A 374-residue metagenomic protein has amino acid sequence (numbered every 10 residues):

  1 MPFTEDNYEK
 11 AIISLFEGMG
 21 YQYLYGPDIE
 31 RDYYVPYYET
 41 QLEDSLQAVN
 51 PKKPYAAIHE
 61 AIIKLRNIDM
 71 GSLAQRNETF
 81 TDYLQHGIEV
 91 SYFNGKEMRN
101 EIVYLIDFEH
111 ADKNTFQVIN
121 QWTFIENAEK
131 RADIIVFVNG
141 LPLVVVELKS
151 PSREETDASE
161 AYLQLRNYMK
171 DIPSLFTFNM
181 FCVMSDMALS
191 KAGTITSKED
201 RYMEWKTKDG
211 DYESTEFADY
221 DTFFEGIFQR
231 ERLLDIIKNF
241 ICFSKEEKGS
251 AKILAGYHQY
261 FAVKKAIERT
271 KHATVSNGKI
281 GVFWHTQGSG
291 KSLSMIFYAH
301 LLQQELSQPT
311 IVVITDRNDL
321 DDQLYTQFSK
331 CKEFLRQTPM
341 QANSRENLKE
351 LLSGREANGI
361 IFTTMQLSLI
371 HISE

Functional and structural regions predicted by a protein language model:
P2-N7, A11-T310, D319-L335, E356-I360 (+1 more regions): ATP-dependent helicase/translocase motor core
V313: Conserved SAM-binding loop
N318, M340-N347, M365-L367: Conserved helicase motor
R345-I361: Conserved motor-coupling elements within RecA-like helicase/translocase cores
I370-E374: Conserved small/polar residues in nucleotide/adenosyl-binding loops
